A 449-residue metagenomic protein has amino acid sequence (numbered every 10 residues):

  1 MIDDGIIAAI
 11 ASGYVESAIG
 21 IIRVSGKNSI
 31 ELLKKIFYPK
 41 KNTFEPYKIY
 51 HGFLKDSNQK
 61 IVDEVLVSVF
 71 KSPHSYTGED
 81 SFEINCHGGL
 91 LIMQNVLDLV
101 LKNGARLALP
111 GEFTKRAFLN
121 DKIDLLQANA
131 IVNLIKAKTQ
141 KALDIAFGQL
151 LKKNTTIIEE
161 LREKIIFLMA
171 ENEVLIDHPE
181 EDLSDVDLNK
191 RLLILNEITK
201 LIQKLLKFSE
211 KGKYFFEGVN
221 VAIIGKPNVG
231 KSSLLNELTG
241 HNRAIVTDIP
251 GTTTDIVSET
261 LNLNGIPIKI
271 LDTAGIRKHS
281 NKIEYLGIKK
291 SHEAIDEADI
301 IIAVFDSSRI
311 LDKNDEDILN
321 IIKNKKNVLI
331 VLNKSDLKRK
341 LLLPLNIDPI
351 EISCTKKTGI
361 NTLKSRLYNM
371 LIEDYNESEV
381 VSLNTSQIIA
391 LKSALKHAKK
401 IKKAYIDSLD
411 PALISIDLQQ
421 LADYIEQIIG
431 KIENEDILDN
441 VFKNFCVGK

Functional and structural regions predicted by a protein language model:
M1-D144, G148, K152, E163 (+1 more regions): A glycine-rich (often HGG/GG-containing) alpha/beta subdomain
I2-I10, Y14, K55, Q140-E259 (+3 more regions): C-terminal-of-GTPase-core extension/linker across diverse P-loop GTPases
S25-G26, G89, P250, S307-S308 (+1 more regions): Short beta->alpha junction loops/turns
H51-K71, G251-H279, E297-I300: Switch I (G2) and immediately adjacent beta-strands of P-loop GTPase domains
G88, L238, T273, F305-S308: Glycine-rich, N-terminal phosphate-binding loop of Rossmann-like dinucleotide-binding domains
R106, P267-K269, D348: Conserved beta-strand segments of alpha/beta enzyme cores
I270, V304, V331: Generic enzyme active-site microenvironment
E284-S308: Inter-motif core of Ras-like GTPase G domains
